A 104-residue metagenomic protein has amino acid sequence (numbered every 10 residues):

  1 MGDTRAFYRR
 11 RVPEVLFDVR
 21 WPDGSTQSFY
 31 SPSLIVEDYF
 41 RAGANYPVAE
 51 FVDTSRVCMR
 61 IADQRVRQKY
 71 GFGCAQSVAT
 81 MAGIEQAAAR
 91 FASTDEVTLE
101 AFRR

Functional and structural regions predicted by a protein language model:
G2-R104: Motif-centric detector for short Cys/His coordination patterns
